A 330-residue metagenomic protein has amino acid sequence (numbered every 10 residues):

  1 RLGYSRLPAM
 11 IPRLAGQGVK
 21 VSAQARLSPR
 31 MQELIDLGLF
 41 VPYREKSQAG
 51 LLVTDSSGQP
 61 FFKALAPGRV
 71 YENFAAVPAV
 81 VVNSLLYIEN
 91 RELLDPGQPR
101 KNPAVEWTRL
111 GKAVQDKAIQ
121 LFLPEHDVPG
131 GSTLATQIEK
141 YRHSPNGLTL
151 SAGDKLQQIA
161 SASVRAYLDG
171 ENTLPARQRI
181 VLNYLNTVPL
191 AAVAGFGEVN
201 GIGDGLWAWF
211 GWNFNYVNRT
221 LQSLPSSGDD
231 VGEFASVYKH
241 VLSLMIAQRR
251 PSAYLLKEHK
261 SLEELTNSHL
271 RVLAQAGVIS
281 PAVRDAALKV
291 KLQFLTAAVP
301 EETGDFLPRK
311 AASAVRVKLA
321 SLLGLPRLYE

Functional and structural regions predicted by a protein language model:
R1, G58-Y71, R249-S252, L292-A297: Acidic/histidine-rich, surface-exposed loop or edge segments in extracytoplasmic proteins
R1-S28, I35-G38, G58: Juxtamembrane extramembrane loops of integral membrane proteins
R6-A15, V77-S84, R177: Periplasmic N-terminal gating module of Gram-negative TonB-dependent outer-membrane receptors
Q17-R30, E92-P96, I279-R284: Short, well-structured beta-strand/strand-turn elements
V19, Q48, T54-Q59, A66-P67 (+6 more regions): Solvent-exposed coil/turn segments that connect beta secondary-structure elements in extracytoplasmic/periplasmic
Q32-V70, V80, A118-T136: Signal peptide-directed extracytoplasmic domains
N73-K117: Active/ligand-binding-proximal structured segments within catalytic/core domains that scaffold catalytic residues
L94-D95, P99-K101, F122-E330: Non-catalytic, structured segments within soluble enzyme domains
